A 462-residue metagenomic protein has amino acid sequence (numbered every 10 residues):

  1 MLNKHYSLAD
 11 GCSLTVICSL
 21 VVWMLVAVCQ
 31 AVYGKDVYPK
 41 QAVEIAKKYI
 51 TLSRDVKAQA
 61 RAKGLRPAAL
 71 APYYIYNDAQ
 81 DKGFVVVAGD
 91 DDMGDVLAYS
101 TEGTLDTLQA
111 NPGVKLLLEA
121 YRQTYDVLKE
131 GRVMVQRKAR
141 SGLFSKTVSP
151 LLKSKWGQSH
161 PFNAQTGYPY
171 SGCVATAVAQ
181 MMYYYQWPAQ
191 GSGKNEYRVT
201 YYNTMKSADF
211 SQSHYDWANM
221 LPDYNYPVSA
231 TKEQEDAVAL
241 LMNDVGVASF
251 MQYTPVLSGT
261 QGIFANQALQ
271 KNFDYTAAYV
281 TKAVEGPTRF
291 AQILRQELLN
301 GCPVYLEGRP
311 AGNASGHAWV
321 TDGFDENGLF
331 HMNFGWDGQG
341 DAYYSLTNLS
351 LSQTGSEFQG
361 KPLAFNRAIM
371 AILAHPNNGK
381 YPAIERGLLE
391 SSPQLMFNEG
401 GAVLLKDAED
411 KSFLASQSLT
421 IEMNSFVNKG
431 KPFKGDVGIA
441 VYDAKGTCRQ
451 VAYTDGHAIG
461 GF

Functional and structural regions predicted by a protein language model:
T15-V28: Bacterial N-terminal signal peptides
Y33-P67: Short, non-transmembrane alpha-helical segments in secretory-pathway proteins
K35-K48, S159-A218: Active-site nucleophile-adjacent alpha helix/oxyanion-hole segment immediately C-terminal to the catalytic cysteine
A60-K82, Q267-N333: Active-site-adjacent substructure of cysteine-protease-like catalytic cores
P72-R140: Autoinhibitory propeptides
A88-T104, N327-L346: Catalytic Cys-His active-site segments of thiol-dependent hydrolases/isopeptidases
G355-T420, D443-T447: Short, compositionally biased P/S/T/A/G/V-rich stretches that sit at domain boundaries
G438, K445-F462: Solvent-exposed serine/threonine-rich low-complexity stretches and specific carbohydrate-binding patches
